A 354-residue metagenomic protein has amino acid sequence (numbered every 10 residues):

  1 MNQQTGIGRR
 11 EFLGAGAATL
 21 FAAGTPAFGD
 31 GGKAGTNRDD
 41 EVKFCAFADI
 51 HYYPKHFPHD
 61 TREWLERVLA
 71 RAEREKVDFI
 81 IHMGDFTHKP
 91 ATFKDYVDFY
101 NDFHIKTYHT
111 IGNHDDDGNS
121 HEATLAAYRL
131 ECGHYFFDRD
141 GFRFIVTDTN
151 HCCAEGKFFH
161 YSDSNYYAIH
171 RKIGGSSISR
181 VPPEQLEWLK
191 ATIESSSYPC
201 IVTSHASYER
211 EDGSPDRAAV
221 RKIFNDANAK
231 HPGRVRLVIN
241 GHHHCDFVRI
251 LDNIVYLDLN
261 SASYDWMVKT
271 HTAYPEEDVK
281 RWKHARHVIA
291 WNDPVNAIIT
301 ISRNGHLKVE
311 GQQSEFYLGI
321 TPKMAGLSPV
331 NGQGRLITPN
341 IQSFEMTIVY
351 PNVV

Functional and structural regions predicted by a protein language model:
N2-L20: N-terminal secretory signal peptides and thylakoid transit peptides that target proteins across membranes
G29-D95, E184: N-terminal active-site segment of His-dependent metallophosphoesterases
R38, K280-V354: A short C-terminal boundary segment appended to hydrolase-like catalytic domains
D49, D85, G112-N113, H205 (+1 more regions): Active-site glycine-centered loops adjacent to acidic/histidine catalytic or metal-binding residues that shape
P54, F86-A91, D116-D117, E209-S214: Acidic-and-aromatic substrate-binding clefts and catalytic sites of carbohydrate-active enzymes
A91-S195, A219-V235, C245, R249-R286 (+1 more regions): Extended active-site neighborhood of metal-dependent phosphoesterases/phosphodiesterases
T149, T203-Y208, H242, Q312-Q313: Short, well-ordered beta-to-alpha junction loops that form the rim of enzyme active sites and present histidine/acidic
T192-E211: Short acidic, glycine-rich surface-loop motifs adjacent to enzyme active sites
